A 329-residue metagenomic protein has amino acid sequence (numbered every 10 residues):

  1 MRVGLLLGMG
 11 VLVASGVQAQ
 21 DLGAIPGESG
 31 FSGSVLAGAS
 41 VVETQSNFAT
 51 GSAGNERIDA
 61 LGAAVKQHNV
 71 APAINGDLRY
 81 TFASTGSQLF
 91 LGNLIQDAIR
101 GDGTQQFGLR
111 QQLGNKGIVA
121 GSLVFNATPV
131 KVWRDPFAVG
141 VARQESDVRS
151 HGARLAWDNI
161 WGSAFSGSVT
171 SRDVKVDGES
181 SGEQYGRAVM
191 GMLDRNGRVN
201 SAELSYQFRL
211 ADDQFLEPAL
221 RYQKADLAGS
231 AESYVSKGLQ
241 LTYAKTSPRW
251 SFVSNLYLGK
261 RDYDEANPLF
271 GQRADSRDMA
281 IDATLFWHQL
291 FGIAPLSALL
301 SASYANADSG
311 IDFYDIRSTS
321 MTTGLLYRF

Functional and structural regions predicted by a protein language model:
Q20-F31, A83-F90, Q112-A120, A156-S166 (+3 more regions): Short loop/turn motifs that connect adjacent beta-strands in outer-membrane beta-barrel proteins
Q20-G86: Outer-membrane beta-barrel initiation region
S29-F31, H68-I74, G101-Q105, D147-A153 (+4 more regions): Residues that define the transmembrane beta-barrel architecture of outer-membrane proteins
A39-E43, F82-S84, N93-D97, L123-P129 (+8 more regions): Transmembrane beta-strands of outer-membrane beta-barrel pores
S52-G54, Q106-A219: Outer-membrane pore/translocation modules
L61-A64, G92-L94, F137-Q144, S150-G152 (+6 more regions): Extracellular loop and loop/strand-boundary signature of outer-membrane beta-barrel proteins
F165-S168, R195-A266: Detector for outer-membrane/organellar transmembrane beta-barrel domains, recognizing the amphipathic beta-strand
L285, I316-F329: Outer-membrane beta-barrel "beta-signal"
